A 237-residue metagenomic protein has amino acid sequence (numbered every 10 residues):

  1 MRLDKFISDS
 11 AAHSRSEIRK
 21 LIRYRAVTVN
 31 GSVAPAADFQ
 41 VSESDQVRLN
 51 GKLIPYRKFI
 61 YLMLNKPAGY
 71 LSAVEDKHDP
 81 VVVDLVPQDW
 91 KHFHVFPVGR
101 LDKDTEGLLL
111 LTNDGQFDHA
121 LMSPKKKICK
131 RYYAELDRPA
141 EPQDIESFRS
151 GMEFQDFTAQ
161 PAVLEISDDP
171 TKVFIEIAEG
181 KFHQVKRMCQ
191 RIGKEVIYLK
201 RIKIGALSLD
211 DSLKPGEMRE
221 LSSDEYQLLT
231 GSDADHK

Functional and structural regions predicted by a protein language model:
M1-K237: Basic, flexible Lys/Arg- and Gly-enriched helix-loop patches that mediate nucleic-acid binding at interfaces with rRNA
